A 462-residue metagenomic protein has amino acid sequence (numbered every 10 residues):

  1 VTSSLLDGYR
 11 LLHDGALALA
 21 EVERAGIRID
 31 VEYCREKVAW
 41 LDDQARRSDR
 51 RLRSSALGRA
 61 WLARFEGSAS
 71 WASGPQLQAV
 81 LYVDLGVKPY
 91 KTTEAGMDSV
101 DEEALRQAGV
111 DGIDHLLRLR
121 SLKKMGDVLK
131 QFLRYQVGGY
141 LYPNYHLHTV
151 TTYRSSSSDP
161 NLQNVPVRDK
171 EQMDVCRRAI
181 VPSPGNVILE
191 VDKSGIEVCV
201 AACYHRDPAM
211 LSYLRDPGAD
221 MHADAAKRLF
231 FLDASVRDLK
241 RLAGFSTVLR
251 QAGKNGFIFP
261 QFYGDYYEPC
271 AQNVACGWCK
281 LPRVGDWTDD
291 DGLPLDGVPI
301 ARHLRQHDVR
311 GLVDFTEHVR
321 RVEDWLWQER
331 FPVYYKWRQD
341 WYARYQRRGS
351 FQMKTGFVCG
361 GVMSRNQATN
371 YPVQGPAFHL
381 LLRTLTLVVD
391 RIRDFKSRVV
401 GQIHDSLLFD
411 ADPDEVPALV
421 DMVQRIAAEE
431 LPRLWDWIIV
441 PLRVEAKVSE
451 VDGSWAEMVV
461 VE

Functional and structural regions predicted by a protein language model:
V1-Q172, V181-V187, S194-E197, Y267 (+3 more regions): Conserved "right-hand" nucleotidyltransferase catalytic core of DNA-directed polymerases
R24, Y142, H148-V150, F231-Q402 (+3 more regions): Conserved catalytic core of nucleic-acid polymerases
E36-W71, P75, V319, D324-Y334 (+1 more regions): Polymerase palm active-site segment centered on the conserved acidic dipeptide of motif C
L77-L85, S194-A209, L229-F230, P413-V416: Short active-site loop/helix that positions an aromatic residue
Y153, D192, A226, C270 (+4 more regions): Hydrophobic, well-ordered secondary-structure elements that form the walls of internal hydrophobic environments
S158-V165, V175-S183, I188-V200, Y204-H205 (+8 more regions): Core catalytic machinery and nucleic-acid-binding channels of phosphodiester-processing enzymes
V191, Y213-P217, V373: Conserved, non-catalytic sequence blocks in retroelement Pol enzymes and Pol-derived host proteins
E197-L232, L281-D291, G356-V358: Metal-dependent catalytic core segments for phosphate chemistry
